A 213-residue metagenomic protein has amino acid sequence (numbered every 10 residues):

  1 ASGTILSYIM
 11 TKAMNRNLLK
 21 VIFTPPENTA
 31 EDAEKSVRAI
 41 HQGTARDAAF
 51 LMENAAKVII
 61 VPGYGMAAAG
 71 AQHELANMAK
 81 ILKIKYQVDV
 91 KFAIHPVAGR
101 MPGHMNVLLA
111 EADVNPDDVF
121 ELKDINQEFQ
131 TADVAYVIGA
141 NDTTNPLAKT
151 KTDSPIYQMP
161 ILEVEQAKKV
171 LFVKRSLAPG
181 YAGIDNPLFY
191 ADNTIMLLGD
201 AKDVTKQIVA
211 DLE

Functional and structural regions predicted by a protein language model:
A1-A55: Membrane-interfacial segments at transmembrane helix termini in multi-pass membrane proteins
S36-E213: Structured cytosolic domains appended to multi-pass membrane proteins
